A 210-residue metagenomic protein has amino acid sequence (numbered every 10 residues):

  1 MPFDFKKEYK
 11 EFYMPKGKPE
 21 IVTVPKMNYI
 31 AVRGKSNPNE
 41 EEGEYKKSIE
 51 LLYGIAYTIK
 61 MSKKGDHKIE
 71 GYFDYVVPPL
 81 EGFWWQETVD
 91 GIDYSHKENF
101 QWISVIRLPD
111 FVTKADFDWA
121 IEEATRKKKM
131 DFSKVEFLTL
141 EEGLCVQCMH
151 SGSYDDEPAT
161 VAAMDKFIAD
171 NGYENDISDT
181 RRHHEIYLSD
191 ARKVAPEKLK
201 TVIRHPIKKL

Functional and structural regions predicted by a protein language model:
M1-L210: A solvent-exposed interaction/effector surface
